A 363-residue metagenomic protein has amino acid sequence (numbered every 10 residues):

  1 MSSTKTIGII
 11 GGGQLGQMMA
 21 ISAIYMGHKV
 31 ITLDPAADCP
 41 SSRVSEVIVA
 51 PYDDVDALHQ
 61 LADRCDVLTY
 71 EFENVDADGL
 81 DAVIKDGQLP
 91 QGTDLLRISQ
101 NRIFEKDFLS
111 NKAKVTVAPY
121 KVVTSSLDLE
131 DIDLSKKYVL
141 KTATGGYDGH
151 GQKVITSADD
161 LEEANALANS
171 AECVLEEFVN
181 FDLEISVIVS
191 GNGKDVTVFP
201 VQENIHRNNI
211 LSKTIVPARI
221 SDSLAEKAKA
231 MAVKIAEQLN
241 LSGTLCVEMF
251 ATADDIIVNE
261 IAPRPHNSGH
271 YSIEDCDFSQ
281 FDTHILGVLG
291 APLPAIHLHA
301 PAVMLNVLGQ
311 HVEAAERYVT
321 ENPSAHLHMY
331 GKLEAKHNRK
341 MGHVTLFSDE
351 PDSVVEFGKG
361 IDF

Functional and structural regions predicted by a protein language model:
M1-Q100, F104-D107: ATP-binding N-terminal substructure of ATP-dependent carboxylate-amine bond-forming enzymes
S3, L286-F363: Peripheral (often C-terminal) accessory segments that flank ATP-dependent C-N-forming ligase machineries
I24, I84, S110, L134 (+1 more regions): Anion (oxyanion) recognition and catalysis
Q60-L61, I132, L167: Structural alpha-helical scaffold elements that stabilize or flank donor/cofactor-binding regions in carbohydrate
Q91-K153, A158: A conserved helix-loop-beta module that forms one wall/lid of the active-site cleft in ATP-utilizing catalytic domains
V123, Q152-S157, I188-N192, V216-A218 (+2 more regions): Short beta-strand-to-turn element immediately C-terminal to the catalytic PLP-Schiff-base lysine in fold type I
L167-I220, E226-V258, A262-H270, F278 (+4 more regions): Phosphate-binding core of ATP-grasp and ATP-grasp-like enzymes
